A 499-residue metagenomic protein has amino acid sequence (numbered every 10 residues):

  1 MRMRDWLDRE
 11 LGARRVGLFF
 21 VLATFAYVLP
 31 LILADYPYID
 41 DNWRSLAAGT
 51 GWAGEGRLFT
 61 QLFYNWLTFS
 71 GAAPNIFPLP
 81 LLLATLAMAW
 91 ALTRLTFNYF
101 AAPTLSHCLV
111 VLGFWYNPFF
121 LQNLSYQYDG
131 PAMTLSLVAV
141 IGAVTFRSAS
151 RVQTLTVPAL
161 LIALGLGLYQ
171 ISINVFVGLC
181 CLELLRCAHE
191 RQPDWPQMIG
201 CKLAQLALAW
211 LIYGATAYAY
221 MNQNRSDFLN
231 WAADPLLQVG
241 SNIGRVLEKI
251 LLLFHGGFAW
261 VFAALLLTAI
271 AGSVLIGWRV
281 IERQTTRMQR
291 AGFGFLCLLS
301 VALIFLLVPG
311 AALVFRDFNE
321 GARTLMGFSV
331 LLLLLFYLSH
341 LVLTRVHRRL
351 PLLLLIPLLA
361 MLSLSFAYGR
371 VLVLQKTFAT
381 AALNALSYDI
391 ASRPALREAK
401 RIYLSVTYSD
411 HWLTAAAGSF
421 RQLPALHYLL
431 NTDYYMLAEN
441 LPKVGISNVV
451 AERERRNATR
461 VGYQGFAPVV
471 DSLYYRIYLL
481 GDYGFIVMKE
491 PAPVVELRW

Functional and structural regions predicted by a protein language model:
R2-G54, L58, L62-Y64, T68-M88 (+10 more regions): Intrinsically disordered, polar/acidic, low-complexity terminal segments
F20, V110, P158, L206 (+2 more regions): Hydrophobic alpha-helical transmembrane segments of polytopic
A26-L82, A89, Q127, A163 (+1 more regions): Transmembrane catalytic cores of multi-pass membrane glycosyltransferases and polysaccharide-assembly enzymes
A53, R57, T104-R147, G167-L168 (+1 more regions): Membrane-interface micro-motifs in multi-pass membrane enzymes
R94, G142-F146, L179-C187, G272-I276 (+1 more regions): Transmembrane alpha-helices and membrane-interface helical segments of multi-pass integral membrane enzymes
L121-L124, S172-V175, D410-T414: Short catalytic/ligand-binding loop motif for oxyanion handling, primarily in non-cytosolic enzymes, centered on
V140-L155, C187-P193: Membrane-interface transmembrane helices that cradle and orient dolichyl/undecaprenyl
T285-A381: Long, well-ordered mid-to-C-terminal structural blocks that present hydrophobic/aromatic surfaces
